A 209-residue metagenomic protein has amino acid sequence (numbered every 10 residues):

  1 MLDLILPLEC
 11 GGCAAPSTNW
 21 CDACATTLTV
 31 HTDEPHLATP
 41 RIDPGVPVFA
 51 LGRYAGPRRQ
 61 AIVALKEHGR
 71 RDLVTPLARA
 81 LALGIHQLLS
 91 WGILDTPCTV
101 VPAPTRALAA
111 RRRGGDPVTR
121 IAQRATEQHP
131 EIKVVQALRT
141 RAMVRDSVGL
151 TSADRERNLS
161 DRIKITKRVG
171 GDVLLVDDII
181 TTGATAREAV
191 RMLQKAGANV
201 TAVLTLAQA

Functional and structural regions predicted by a protein language model:
M1-A209: Glycine-rich phosphate/pyrophosphate-handling loop used in enzymes and phosphotransfer proteins
